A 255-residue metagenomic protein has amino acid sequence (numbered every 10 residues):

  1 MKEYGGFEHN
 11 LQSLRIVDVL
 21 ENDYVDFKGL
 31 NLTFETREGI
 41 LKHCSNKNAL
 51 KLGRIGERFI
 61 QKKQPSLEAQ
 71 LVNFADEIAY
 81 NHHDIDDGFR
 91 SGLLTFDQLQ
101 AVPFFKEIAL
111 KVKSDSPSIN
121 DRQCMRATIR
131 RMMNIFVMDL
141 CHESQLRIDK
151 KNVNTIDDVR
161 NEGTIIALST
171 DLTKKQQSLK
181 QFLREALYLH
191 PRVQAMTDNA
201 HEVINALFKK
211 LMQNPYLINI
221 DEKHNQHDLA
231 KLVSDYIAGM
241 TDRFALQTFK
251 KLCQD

Functional and structural regions predicted by a protein language model:
M1-K2, D18: Generic short alpha-helical segment signal, independent of protein family or function, capturing local helix propensity
K2-Q12: Active-site metal-coordination segments of metallo-dependent hydrolases
N10-Q12, I16-V25, G29-D255: Histidine-centered, transition-metal-coordinating active-site segments
